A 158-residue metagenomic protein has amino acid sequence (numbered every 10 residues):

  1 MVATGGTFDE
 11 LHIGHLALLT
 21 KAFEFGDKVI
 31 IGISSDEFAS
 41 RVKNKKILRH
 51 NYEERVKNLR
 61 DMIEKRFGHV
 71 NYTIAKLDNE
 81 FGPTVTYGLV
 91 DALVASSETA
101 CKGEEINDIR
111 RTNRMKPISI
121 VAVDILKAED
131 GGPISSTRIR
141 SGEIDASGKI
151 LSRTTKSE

Functional and structural regions predicted by a protein language model:
M1-E158: Nucleotidyltransferase catalytic core that binds NTPs
